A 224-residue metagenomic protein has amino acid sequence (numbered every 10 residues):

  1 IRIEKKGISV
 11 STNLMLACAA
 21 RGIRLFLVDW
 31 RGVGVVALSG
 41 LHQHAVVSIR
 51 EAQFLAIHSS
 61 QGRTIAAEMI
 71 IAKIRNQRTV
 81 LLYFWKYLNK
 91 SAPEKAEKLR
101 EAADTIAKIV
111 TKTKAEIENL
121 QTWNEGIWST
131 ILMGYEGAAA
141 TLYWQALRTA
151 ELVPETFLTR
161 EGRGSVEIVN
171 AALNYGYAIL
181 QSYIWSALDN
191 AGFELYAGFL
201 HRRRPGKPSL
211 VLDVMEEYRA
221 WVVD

Functional and structural regions predicted by a protein language model:
I1-Q53, I57: Trp/Phe/Arg-rich N-terminal binding region typifying the photolyase-homology
A20, H44-D224: Active-site helix-to-loop segments that bind/position phosphate- or nucleotide-bearing substrates and donors across
